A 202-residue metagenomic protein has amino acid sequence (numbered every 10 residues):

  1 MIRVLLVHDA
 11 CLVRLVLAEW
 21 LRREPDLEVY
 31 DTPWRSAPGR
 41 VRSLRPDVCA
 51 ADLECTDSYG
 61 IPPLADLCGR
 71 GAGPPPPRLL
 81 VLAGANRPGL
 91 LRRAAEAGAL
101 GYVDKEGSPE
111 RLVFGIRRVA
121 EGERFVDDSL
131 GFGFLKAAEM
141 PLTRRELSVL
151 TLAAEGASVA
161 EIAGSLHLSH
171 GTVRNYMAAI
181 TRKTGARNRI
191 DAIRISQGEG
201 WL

Functional and structural regions predicted by a protein language model:
M1-F132: N-terminal regulatory/sensing modules of transcriptional regulators
A65, T151, G164, R194: A cross-family signal for key residues in well-ordered alpha-helices that form functional helical elements
R93-A94, A192, S196: Residue preferences within the helical output face of two-component receiver
D128-A153: Regulatory hinge/linker segments at domain boundaries that couple sensory/effector modules to output domains
L150-A154, T181, I193: Hydrophobic residues on short alpha-helical segments
L152-A154, G171, Q197: Short amphipathic helical patch at the helix-1/turn junction of helix-turn-helix
S158-D191: Recognition helix of helix-turn-helix DNA-binding domains
S196-L202: Intrinsically disordered, low-complexity basic tails/linkers immediately adjacent to helix-turn-helix/homeobox/MYB/SANT
